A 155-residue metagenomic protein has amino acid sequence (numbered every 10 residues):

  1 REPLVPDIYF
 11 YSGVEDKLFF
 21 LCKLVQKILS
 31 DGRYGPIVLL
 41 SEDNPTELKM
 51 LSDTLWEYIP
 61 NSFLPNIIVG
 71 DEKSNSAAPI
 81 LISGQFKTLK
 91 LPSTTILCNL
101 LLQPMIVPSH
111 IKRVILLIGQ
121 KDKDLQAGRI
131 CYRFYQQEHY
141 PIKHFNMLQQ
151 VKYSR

Functional and structural regions predicted by a protein language model:
E2-Y9, S30-G32, T46, P79 (+5 more regions): ASCE RecA-like P-loop NTPase motor cores that couple ATP hydrolysis to mechanical translocation on nucleic acids
L4-L24: Glycine-rich P-loop/Walker A and Walker A-like loops and their local beta1-loop-alpha1 context in P-loop NTPases
Y9, I37-V38, I115, K143: A structural signal for isolated positions on well-ordered beta-strands in alpha/beta enzyme cores
Y11-G13, G70, S83-Q85, F145-M147: Conserved beta-strand termini and adjacent loop/short-helix elements that scaffold enzyme active sites in alpha/beta
G13-V14, L40-P45, N99-Q103, G119-Q120: Structural motif
L21-N75: Short, well-structured hydrophobic secondary-structure segments
S74-R113: Mid-chain, well-packed structural core segment of small domains
K112-R155: Glycine-rich, aromatic-bearing surface loops/beta-hairpins
